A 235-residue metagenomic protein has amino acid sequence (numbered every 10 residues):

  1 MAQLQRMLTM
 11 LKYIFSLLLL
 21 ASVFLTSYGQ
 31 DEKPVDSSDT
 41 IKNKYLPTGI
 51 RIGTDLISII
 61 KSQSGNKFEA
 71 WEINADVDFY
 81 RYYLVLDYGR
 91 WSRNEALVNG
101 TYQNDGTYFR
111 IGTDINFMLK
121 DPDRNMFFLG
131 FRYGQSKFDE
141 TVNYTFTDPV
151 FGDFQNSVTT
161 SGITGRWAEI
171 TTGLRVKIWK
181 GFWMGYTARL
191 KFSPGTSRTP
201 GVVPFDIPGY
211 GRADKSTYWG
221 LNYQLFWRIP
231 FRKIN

Functional and structural regions predicted by a protein language model:
Y28-D78, D87, Q224-N235: Short glycine/proline- and aromatic-enriched beta-strand/turn motifs that initiate or cap beta-hairpins
T48, K67-W71, D105-F109, N125 (+2 more regions): Residues that define the transmembrane beta-barrel architecture of outer-membrane proteins
T54, I73-F79, I111-I115, F131-Y133 (+3 more regions): Residues on the lipid-exposed face of transmembrane beta-strands in outer-membrane beta-barrel proteins
S58-K61, E95-T101, F154-T160, P208-A213: Extracellular loop and loop/strand-boundary signature of outer-membrane beta-barrel proteins
Q63-G65, E95-V98, K137-N143, G195-T199 (+1 more regions): Outer-membrane beta-barrel proteins
F79-Y82, M118-P122, K177-G181, P230-R232: Outer-membrane beta-barrel channels and translocator barrels
Y82, Y88-F151, G165, L225-W227: Gram-negative (and chloroplast) outer-membrane scaffold detector with strong preference for beta-barrel transmembrane
K177-N235: Predominantly the C-terminal beta-signal and adjacent terminal strand-loop region of outer-membrane beta-barrel
